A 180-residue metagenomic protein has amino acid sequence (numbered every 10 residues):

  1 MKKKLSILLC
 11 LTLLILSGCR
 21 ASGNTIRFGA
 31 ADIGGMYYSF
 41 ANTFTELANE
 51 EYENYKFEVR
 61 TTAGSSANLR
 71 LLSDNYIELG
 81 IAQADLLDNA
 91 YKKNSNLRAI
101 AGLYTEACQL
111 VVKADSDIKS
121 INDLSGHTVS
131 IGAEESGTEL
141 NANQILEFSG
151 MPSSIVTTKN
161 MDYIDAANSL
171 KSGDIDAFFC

Functional and structural regions predicted by a protein language model:
K2-C10: Sec-dependent signal peptide recognition, specifically the positively charged N-region followed immediately by
I15-G18: C-terminal motif of bacterial Sec signal peptides marking the signal peptidase cleavage site
G23-E51, Y55, E106-S172: Bilobed "Venus flytrap"/periplasmic-binding protein-like clamshell domains and structurally analogous long
G23-I26, Y37-A41, N68-L87: Conserved N-terminal glycine/acidic-rich loop preference
N42, S65-I77, I164-F179: Short helices/loops that flank or line small-molecule/ion binding pockets
I81-A82, M161, F179-C180: Short beta-strand and adjacent tight-turn residues that come in two discontinuous sequence segments and form the edges
N89-A99: Ligand-binding "clamshell"
